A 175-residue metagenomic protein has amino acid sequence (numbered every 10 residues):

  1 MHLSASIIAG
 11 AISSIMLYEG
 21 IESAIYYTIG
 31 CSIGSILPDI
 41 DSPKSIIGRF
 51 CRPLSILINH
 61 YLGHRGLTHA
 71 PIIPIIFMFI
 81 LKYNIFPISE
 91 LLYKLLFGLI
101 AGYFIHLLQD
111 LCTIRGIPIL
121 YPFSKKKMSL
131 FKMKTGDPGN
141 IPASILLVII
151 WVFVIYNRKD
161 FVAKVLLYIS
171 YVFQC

Functional and structural regions predicted by a protein language model:
M1-C175: N-terminal membrane-targeting hydrophobic helices
